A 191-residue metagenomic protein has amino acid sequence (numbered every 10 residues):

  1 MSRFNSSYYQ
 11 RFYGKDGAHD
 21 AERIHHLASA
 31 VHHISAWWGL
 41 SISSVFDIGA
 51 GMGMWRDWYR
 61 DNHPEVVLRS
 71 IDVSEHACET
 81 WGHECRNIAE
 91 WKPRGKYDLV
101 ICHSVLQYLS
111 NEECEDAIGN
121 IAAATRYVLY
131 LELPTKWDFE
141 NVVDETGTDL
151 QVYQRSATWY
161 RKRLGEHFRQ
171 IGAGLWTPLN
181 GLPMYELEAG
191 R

Functional and structural regions predicted by a protein language model:
M1-G95, L109-R191: Class I (Rossmann-like) S-adenosyl-L-methionine-dependent methyltransferase catalytic domain, capturing the SAM-binding
I101: A conserved beta-strand element that flanks and buttresses the S-adenosyl-L-methionine
V105: Hydrophobic adenine-recognition pocket in adenosine-nucleotide-binding enzymes
